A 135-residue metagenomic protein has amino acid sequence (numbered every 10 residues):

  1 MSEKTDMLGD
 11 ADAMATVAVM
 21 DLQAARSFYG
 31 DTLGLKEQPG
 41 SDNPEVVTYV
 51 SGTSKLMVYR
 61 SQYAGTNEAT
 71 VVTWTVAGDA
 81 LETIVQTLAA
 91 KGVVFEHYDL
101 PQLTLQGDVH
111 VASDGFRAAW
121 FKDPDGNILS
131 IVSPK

Functional and structural regions predicted by a protein language model:
M1-A24, A69-V72, V132-K135: N-terminal beta-strand motif that seeds the catalytic metal site of vicinal oxygen chelate
S2, M57-Y59, L103-V109: A short, acidic/glycine-rich surface segment
T5-M7, P39, V47-T48, Q62-A64 (+3 more regions): Short secondary-structure boundary/capping segments
D10, T16-L56, S61-Y63, D79: Core segments of cupin and vicinal oxygen chelate
M20-Q23, V72-I128, K135: Vicinal oxygen chelate
K36-N43, Y98-Q102, S133: Conserved catalytic-core motifs of GNAT/GCN5-like acyltransferases
D42-E45, T66, L103-T104, D114-G115: Short acidic/glycine-enriched loop/turn segments that link adjacent beta-strands
M57-Y59, L129-V132: Conserved beta-strand in the GNAT
